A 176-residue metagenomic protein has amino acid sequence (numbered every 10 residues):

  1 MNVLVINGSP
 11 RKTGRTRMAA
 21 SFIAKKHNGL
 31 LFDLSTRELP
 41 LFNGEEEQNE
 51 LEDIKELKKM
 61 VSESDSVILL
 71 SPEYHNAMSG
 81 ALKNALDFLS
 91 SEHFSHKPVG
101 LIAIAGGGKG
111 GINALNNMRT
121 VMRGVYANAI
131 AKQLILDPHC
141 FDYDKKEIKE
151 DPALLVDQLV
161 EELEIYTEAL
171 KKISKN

Functional and structural regions predicted by a protein language model:
M1-F88, K145-N176: N-terminal beta1-alpha1-beta2 submodule of the flavodoxin-like/Rossmannoid cofactor-binding fold
P10-K12, E73, I104-K109, F141: Short histidine/acidic/glycine/proline-rich micro-motifs that form metal- and phosphate-coordinating active-site loops
S21-K25, D87, S91, N116 (+2 more regions): Short, well-ordered alpha-helices that flank and scaffold nucleotide-derived cofactor binding pockets
L30-L41, S91, G124-D144: Mobile beta-alpha loop/short-helix "lid" or hinge segments that flank ligand
S95-H96: A glycine-biased structural micro-motif
V99-P138, D151-L154: Short, glycine-/small-residue-rich phosphate/pyrophosphate-handling segment
